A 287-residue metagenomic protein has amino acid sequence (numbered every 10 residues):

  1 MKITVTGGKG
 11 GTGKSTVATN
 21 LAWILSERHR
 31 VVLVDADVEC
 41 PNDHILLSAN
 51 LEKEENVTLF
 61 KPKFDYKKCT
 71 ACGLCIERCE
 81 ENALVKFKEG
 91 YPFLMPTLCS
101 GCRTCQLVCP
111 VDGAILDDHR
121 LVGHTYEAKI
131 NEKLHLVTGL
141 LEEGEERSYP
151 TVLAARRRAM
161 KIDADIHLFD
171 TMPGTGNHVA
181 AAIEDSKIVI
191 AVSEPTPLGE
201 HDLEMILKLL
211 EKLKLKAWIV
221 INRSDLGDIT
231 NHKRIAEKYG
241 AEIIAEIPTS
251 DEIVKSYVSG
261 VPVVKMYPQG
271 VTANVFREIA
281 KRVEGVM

Functional and structural regions predicted by a protein language model:
M1-S26: Walker A (P-loop) phosphate-binding motif
I3, L209-M287: C-terminal lobe/tail of nucleotide-utilizing enzymes
H29-D43, H119-H124: Short beta-strand-centered segment that lines the nucleotide-binding/catalytic pocket of NTP-utilizing
A36-D37, L140-E143, R147, V152-H178: Switch II (G3) loop of P-loop NTPases
V38-C40, G174, T196-L198, S224-G227 (+1 more regions): Conserved nucleotide-binding/hydrolysis micro-motifs of P-loop NTPases
S48-Y66: N-terminal glycine-rich dinucleotide-binding loop that anchors FAD/FMN and/or NAD(P) in oxidoreductases
K63-N82, F93-G113: Cysteine-centered iron-sulfur cluster-binding motifs in ferredoxin-type domains/subunits of redox enzymes
N177-P197, L203: Inter-motif core of Ras-like GTPase G domains
